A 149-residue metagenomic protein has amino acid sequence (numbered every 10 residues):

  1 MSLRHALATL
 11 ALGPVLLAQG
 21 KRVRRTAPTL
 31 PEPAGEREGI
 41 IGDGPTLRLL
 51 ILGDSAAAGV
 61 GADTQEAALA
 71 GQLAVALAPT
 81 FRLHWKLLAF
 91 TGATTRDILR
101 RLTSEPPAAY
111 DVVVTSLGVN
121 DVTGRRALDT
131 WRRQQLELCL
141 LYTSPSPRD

Functional and structural regions predicted by a protein language model:
M1-L50, D63, P79, A108 (+1 more regions): N-terminal secretory targeting modules
G35-E38, L99-L102, L136-E137: A generic local structural motif
R48-L50, A56-R133: Conserved SGNH/GDSL esterase-like catalytic core that processes O-acyl groups on lipids and polysaccharides
W131-L141: A contiguous pocket-lining binding segment that forms or flanks enzyme active sites
Y142-D149: Conserved small/polar residues in nucleotide/adenosyl-binding loops
